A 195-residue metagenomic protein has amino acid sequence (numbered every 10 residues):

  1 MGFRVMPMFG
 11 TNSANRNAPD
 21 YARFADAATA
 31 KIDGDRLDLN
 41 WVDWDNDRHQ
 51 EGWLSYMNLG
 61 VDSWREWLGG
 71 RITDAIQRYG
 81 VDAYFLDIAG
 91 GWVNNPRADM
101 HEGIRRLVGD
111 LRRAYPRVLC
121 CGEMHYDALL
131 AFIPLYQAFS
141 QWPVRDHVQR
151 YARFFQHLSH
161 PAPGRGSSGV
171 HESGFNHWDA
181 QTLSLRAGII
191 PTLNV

Functional and structural regions predicted by a protein language model:
M1-F3, G80-D82, P116-V118, I189: Short, well-ordered coil/turn segments that N-cap beta-strands
M1-P7, M100-G103, V108: Aromatic-lined substrate-binding rim segments of carbohydrate-active enzymes
G2, I76-Q77, S184: Acidic (Asp/Glu)-rich catalytic clusters
V5-M8, Y84-L86, C120-G122, P191-L193: Hydrophobic faces of well-ordered beta-strands that scaffold small-molecule active sites in alpha/beta enzyme cores
F9-N15, L86-W92, M124-D127: Short, solvent-exposed turn/loop segments enriched in Gly/Ser/Thr/Pro and often Arg
A14-L54, N58-D62, E66, G70 (+1 more regions): Glycan-recognition surfaces
N17-A22, V93-H101: Short, flexible/disordered intra-domain loops and linkers
N58, W67-R97: Active-site groove signature of glycoside hydrolases
